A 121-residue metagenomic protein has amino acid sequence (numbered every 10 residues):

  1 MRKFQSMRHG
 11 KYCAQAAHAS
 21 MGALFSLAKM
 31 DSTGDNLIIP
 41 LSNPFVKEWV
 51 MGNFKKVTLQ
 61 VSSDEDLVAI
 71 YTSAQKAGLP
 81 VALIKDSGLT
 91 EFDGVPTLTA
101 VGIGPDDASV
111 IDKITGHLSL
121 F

Functional and structural regions predicted by a protein language model:
M1-F121: Positively charged, small/polar-rich N-terminal and surface patches that mediate targeting and assembly and bind
